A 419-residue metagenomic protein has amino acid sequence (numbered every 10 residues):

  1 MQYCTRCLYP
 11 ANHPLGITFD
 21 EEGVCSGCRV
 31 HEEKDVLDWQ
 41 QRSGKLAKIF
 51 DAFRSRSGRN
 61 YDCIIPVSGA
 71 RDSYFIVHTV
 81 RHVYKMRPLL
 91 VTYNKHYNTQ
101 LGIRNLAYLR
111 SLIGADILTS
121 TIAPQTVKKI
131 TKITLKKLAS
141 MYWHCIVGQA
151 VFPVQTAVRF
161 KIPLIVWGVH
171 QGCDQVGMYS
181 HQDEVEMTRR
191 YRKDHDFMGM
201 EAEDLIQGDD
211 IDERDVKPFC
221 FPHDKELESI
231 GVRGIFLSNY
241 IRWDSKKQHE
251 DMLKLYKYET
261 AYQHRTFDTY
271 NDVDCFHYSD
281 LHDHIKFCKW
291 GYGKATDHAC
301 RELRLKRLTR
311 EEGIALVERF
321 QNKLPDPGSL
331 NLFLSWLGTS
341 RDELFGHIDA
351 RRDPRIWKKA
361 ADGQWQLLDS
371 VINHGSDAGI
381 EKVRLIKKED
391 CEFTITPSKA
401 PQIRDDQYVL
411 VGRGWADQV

Functional and structural regions predicted by a protein language model:
M1-C63, T79-V419: Nucleotide-activated chemistry modules centered on ATP-dependent adenylation/adenylyltransferase
C63-D72: Short, glycine-rich nucleotide/cofactor-binding loops
F75-I76: Hydrophobic positions on the alpha1 helix immediately C-terminal to the Walker A/P-loop
